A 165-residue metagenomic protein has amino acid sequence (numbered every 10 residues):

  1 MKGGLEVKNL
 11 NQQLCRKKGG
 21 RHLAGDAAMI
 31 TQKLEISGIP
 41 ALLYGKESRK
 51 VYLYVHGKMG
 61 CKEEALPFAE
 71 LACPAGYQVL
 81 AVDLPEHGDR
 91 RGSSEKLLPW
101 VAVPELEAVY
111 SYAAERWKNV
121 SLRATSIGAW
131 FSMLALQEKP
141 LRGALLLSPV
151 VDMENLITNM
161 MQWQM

Functional and structural regions predicted by a protein language model:
G19-G45: N-terminal cap/lid segment of alpha/beta-hydrolase-fold proteins
R49-G57: Short beta-strand element of the alpha/beta-hydrolase
K58-E70: The serine-hydrolase catalytic nucleophile loop
A72-R91: Conserved alpha/beta-hydrolase
G88-A114: Catalytic nucleophile-loop/oxyanion-hole region of alpha/beta-hydrolase and closely related hydrolase-like folds
L122-A124, L147: Short beta-strand immediately N-terminal to the catalytic nucleophile in serine-hydrolase-like folds
A124-G128, S132: Gly/Ala-rich beta-loop-alpha elbow adjacent to hydrolase catalytic centers
W130, P140-M165: The alpha/beta-hydrolase serine catalytic core
